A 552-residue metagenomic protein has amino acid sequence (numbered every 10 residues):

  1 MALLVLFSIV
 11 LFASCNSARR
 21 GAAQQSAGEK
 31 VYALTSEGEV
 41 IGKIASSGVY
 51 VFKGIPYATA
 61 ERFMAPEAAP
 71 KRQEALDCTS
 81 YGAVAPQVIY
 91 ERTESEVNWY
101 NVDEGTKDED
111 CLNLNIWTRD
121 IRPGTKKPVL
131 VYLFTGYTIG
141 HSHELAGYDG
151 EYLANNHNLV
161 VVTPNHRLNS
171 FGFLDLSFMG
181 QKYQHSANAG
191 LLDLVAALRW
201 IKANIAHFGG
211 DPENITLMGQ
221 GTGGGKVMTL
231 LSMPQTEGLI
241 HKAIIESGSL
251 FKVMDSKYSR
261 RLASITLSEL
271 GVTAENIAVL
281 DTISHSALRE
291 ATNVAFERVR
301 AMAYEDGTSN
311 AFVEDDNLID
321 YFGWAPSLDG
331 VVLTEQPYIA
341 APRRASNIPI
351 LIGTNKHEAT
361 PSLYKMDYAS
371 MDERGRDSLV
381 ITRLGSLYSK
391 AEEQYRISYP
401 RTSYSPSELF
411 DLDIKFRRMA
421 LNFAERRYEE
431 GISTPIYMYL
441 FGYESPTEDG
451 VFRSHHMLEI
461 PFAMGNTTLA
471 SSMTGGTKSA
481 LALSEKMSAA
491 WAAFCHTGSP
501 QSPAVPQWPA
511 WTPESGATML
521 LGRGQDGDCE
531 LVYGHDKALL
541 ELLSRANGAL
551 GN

Functional and structural regions predicted by a protein language model:
F12-S14: C-terminal motif of bacterial Sec signal peptides marking the signal peptidase cleavage site
N16-N188, P212, D377, T474-M487 (+4 more regions): Non-catalytic accessory segments of hydrolases
I55, R418-N552: Mobile gating loops/cap/lid regions near enzyme active sites that modulate substrate access
Y100, A203, E237, E246-R374 (+3 more regions): Substrate-access "cap/lid" subdomains that shape and gate the entrance to catalytic or ligand-binding pockets
Q184-A206, S264: Alpha/beta-hydrolase active-site loop
F208-Q220: Alpha/beta-hydrolase fold nucleophile elbow
G219-T222, S247: Catalytic nucleophile serine of serine hydrolases, specifically the conserved "nucleophile elbow" pentapeptide
G224-T236: Short glycine-enriched nucleophile-adjacent loop and the immediately C-terminal alpha-helix near the catalytic center
